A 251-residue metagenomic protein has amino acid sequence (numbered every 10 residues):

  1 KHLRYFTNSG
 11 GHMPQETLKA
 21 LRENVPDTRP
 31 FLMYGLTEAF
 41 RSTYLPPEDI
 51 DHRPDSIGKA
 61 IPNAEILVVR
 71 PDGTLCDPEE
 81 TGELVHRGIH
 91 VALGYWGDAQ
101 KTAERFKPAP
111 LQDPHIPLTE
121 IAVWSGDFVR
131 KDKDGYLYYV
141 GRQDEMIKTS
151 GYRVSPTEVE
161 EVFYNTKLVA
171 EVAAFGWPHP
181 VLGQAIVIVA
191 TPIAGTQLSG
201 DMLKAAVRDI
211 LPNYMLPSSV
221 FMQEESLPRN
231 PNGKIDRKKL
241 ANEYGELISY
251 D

Functional and structural regions predicted by a protein language model:
K1-R53, E65, T74: Gly/Ser/Thr-rich phosphate-binding loop
H2, D27, N63, K101 (+3 more regions): Glycine-centered tight turns that cap/initiate beta-strands
T7, V69, S125, K131 (+1 more regions): Hydrophobic alpha-helical segments, especially N-terminal targeting/anchoring helices
K59-N63, T74-D113, V154: Conserved ATP/PPi-binding loop(s) of AMP-dependent carboxylate-activating enzymes
L75, L84, L137-Y139, I235: Hydrophobic "anchor" residues
G88, L93-G94, E104, H115 (+2 more regions): AMP-binding/adenylate-forming catalytic core of the ANL superfamily
L211-K234: AMP-binding/adenylate-forming catalytic domain of the ANL superfamily
A241-D251: Acidic/polar alpha-helix N-cap and adjacent early helical turns within long charge-rich amphipathic helices/linkers
